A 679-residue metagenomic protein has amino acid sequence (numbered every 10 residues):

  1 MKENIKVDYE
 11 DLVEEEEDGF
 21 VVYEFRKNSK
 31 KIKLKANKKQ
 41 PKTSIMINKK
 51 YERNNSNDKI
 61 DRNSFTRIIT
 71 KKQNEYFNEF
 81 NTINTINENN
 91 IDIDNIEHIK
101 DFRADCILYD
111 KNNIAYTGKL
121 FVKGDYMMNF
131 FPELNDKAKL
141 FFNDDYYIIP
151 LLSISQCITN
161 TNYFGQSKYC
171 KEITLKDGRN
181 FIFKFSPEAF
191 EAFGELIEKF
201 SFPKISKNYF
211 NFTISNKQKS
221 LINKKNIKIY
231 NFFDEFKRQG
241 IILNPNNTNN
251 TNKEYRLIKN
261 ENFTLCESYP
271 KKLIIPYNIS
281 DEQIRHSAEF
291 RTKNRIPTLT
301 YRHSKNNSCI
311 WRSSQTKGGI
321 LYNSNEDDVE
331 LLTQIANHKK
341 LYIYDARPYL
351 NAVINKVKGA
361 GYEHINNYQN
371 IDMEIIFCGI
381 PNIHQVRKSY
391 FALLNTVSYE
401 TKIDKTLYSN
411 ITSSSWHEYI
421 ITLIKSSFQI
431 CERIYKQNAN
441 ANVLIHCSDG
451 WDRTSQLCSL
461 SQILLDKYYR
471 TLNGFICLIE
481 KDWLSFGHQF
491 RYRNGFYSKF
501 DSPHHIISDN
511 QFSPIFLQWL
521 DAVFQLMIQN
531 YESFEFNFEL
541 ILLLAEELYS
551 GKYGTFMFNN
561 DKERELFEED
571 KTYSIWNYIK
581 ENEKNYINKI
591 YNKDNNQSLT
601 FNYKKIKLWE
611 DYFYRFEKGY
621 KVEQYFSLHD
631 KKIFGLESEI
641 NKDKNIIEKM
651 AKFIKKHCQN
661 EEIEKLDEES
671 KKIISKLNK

Functional and structural regions predicted by a protein language model:
M1-G19, E662-K679: Extreme C-terminal disordered tails of eukaryotic proteins encode short linear targeting/docking signals used
M1-N4, K27-N28, R67: Eukaryotic PEST-like, Ser/Thr/Pro-rich intrinsically disordered regions enriched for SP/TP/PP repeats and acidic
K6-R26, K59-S64, T82: Acidic, serine/threonine- and proline-rich intrinsically disordered low-complexity segments
D11, F25-R26, A36, K49-Y51 (+1 more regions): N-terminal regions of proteins, emphasizing targeting and processing segments when present
N28-P41: Intrinsically disordered, low-complexity polybasic segments
K39-K42, I47, R53-S56, D61-R62 (+2 more regions): Cys-dependent protein tyrosine phosphatase-like superfamily
L444-S448: Residues at the beta-strand->loop junction immediately N-terminal to the Walker
D449-S455: Ser/Thr-glycine-rich phosphate-binding loops at phosphate-binding pockets of nucleotides, nucleotide cofactors
